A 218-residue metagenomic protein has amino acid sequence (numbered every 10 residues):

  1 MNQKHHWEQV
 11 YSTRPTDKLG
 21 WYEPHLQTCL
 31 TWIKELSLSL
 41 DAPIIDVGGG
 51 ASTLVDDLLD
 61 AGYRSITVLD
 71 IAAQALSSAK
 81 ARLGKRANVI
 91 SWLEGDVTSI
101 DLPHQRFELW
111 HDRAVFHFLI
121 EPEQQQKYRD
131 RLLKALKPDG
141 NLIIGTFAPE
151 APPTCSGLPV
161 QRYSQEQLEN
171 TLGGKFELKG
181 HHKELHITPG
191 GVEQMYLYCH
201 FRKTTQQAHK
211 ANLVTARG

Functional and structural regions predicted by a protein language model:
M1-Q105, L119-A135, N141-G218: Class I (Rossmann-like) S-adenosyl-L-methionine-dependent methyltransferase catalytic domain, capturing the SAM-binding
E108: Conserved acidic residues
H111: A conserved beta-strand element that flanks and buttresses the S-adenosyl-L-methionine
A114-F118: Short catalytic micro-motifs in class I SAM-dependent methyltransferases
